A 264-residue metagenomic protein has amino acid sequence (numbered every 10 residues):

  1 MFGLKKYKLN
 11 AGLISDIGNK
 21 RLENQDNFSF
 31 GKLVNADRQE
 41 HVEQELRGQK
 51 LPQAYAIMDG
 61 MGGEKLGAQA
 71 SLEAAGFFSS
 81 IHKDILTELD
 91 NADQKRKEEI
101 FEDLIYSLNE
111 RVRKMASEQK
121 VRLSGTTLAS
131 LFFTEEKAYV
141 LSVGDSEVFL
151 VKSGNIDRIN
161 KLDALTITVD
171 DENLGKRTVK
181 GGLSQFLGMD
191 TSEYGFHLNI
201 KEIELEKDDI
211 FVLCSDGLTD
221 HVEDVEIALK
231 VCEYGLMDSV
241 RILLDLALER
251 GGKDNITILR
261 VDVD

Functional and structural regions predicted by a protein language model:
M1-D264: PP2C/PPM-type serine/threonine phosphatase catalytic domain
